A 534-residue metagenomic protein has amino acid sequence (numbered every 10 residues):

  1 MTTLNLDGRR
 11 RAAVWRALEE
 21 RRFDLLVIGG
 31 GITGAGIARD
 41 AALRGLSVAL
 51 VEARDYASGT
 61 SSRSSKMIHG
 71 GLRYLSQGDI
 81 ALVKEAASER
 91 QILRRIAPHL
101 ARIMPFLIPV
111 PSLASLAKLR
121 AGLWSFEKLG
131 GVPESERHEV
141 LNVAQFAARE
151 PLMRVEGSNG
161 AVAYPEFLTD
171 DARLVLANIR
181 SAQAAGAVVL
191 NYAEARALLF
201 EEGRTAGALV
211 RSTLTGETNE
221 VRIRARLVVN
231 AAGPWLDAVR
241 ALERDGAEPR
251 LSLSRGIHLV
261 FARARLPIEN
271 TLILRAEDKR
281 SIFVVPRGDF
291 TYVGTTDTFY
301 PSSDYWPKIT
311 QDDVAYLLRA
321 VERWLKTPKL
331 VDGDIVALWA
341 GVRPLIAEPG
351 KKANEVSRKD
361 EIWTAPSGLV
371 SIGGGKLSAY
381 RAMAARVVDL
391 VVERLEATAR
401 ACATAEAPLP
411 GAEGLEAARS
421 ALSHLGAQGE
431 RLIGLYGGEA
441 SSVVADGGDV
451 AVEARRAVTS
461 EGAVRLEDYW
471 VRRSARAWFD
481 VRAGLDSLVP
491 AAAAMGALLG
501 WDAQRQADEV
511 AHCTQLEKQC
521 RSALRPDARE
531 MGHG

Functional and structural regions predicted by a protein language model:
M1-L25, D40-R44: Extreme N-terminal leader/targeting segments of oxidoreductases
A13-A17, R54, L100, S112-G122 (+10 more regions): C-terminal accessory subdomains/tails of enzymes that are appended
E19-T33, A49: Beta1/beta-strand and adjacent pyrophosphate-binding region of the FAD-binding site in flavoprotein oxidoreductases
R21-F23, G216-L227: Core beta-strand elements of the Rossmann-like FAD/NAD(P) dinucleotide-binding domain in flavoenzyme oxidoreductases
A42-R63: Glycine-rich FAD pyrophosphate-binding loop
K66-R149, I282, A417, A427: Dinucleotide-binding Rossmann-like beta1-alpha1 core, especially the glycine-rich loop that anchors the ADP
A182, V239-I257: Glycine-rich beta-alpha-beta "Rossmann" dinucleotide-binding loop(s) and their flanking helix/strand
N191-A206: A conserved short coil-to-beta-strand element within the FAD-binding core of flavoproteins
